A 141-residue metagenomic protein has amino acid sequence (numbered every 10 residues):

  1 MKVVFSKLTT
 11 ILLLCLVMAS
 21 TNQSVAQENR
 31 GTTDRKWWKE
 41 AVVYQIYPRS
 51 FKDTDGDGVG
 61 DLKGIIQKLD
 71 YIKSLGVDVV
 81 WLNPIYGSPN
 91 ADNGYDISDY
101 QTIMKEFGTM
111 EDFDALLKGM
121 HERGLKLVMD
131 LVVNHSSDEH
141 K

Functional and structural regions predicted by a protein language model:
M1-T10: Bacterial N-terminal signal peptides that target proteins for export
T9-S20: Bacterial N-terminal signal peptides
S24-A26: Boundary at the C-terminal end of the N-terminal hydrophobic targeting segment
N29-K141: Acidic/aromatic-lined carbohydrate-recognition and catalytic surfaces of CAZymes acting on diverse glycans
